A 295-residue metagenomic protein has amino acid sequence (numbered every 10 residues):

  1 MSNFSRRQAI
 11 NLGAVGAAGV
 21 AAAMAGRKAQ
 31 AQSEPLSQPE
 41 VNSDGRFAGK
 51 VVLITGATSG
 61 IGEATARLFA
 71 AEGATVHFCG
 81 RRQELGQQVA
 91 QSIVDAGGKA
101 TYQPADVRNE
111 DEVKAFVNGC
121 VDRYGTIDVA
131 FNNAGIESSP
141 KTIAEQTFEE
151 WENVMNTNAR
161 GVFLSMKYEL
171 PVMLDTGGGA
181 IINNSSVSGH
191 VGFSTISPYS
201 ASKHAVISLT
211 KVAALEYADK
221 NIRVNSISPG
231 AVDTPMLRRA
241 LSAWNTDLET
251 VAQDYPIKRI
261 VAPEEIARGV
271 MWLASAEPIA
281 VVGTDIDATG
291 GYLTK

Functional and structural regions predicted by a protein language model:
G16, Q38-P39, P140, V191 (+2 more regions): Short C-terminal tail/terminal secondary-structure segment of NAD(P)H-dependent dehydrogenase/reductase domains
T58-S59, R82: Conserved glycine-rich cofactor-binding loop
K141-I143, T147-E152, V251: Substrate-binding pocket helix/loop in short-chain dehydrogenase/reductase
M166, S202, T210: Active-site helix of classical SDR
S186: Residue(s) in the substrate-gating loop at a strand-loop-helix junction that position the organic substrate next
A218, R223, V281-G283: Short, small/polar-rich loop/turn modules that mediate ligand/substrate recognition or access, typified
S226, T246-V281, A288-G290: C-terminal helical subdomain
